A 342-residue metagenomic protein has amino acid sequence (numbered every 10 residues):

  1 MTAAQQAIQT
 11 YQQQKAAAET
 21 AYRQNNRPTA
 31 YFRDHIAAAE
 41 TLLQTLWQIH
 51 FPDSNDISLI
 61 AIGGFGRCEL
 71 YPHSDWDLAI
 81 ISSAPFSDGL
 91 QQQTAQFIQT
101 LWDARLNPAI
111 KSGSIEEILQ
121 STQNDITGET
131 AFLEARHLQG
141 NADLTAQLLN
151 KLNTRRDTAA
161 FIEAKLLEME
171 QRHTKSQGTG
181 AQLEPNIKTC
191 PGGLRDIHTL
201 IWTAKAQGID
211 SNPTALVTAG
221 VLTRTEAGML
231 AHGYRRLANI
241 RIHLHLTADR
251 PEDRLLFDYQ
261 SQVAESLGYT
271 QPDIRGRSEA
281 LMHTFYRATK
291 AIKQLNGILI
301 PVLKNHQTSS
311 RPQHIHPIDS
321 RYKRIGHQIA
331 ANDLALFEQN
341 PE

Functional and structural regions predicted by a protein language model:
M1-N55, H73, G178, Q182 (+1 more regions): N-terminal regions immediately upstream of nucleotidyltransferase
Q5, Q12, A18, R156-R311: Conserved nucleotidyltransferase catalytic core and NTase-mimicking acidic/glycine-rich helix/loop elements in nucleic
A21-Y31, W76-S83, T179-P185, A219-T225 (+2 more regions): Glycine- and acidic
T29, I36-Q44, A79, L90-Q147 (+3 more regions): Conserved catalytic core of two-metal-ion nucleotidyltransferases
A39-Q91: Active-site nucleotide-donor binding segment shared across nucleotidyl transfer reactions
G63, P72-S74, I80-S83, R105 (+3 more regions): Glycine-rich, histidine-containing beta strand-loop boundary motifs that form or position
D143-A160: Extended catalytic-interface subdomain
H306-E342: A cross-family structural signal marking well-folded subdomains
